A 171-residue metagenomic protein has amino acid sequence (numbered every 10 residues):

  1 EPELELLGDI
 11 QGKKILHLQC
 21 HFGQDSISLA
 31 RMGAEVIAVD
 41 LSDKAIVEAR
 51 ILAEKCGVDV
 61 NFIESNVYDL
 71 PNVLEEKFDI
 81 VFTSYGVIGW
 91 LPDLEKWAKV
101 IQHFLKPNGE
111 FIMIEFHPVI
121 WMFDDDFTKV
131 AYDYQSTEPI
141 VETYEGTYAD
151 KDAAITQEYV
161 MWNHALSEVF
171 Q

Functional and structural regions predicted by a protein language model:
E1-K13: Conserved alpha-helix/loop element of class I SAM-dependent methyltransferases that forms part of the SAM/SAH-binding
K14-L70: Class I SAM-dependent methyltransferase SAM/SAH-binding core
N72-V81: A short acidic, Gly/Pro-enriched loop at the edge of an enzyme's catalytic core that lines a small-molecule cofactor
T83-Y85, I114: Residues lining the SAM
G89-W90: A short His-aromatic
E95-E110: A short glycine-rich, Lys/Arg-flanked "PGG" loop and its adjoining helix->strand segment in the class I
E110-T147: Conserved class I S-adenosyl-L-methionine
V160-Q171: Short alpha-helix
